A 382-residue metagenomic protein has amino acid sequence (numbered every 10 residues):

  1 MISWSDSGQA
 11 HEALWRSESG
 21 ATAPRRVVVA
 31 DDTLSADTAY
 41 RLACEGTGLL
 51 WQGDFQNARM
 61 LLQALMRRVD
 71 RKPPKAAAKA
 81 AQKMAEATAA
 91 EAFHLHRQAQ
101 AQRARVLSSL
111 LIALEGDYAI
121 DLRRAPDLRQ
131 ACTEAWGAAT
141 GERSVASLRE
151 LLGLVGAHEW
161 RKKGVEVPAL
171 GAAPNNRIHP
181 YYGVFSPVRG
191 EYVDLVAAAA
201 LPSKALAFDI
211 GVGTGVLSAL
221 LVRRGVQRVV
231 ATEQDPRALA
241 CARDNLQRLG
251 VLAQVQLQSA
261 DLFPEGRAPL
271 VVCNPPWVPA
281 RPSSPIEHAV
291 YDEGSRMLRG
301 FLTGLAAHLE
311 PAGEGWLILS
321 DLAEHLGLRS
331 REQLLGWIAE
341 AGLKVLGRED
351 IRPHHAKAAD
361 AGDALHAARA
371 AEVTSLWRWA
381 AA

Functional and structural regions predicted by a protein language model:
I2-E166: N-terminal auxiliary segments of SAM/dcSAM-dependent transferases
L128-L206, I210-V222, R369-A371: SAM-dependent Rossmann-like transferase core, predominantly class I methyltransferases with a strong bias toward
R189-C273, P279, S283: Conserved SAM/SAH cofactor-binding pocket of Class I
W277-V278, S295, S320-E324: Short "lid" loop at the C-terminus of a central beta-strand within the Rossmann-like core of SAM-dependent
I286-E310: Glycine-rich S-adenosyl-L-methionine
F301, L326-A341: Short alpha-helix
A312-L319: Conserved beta-strand signature within the Rossmann-like core of class I S-adenosyl-L-methionine
L334-A381: Class I S-adenosyl-L-methionine
